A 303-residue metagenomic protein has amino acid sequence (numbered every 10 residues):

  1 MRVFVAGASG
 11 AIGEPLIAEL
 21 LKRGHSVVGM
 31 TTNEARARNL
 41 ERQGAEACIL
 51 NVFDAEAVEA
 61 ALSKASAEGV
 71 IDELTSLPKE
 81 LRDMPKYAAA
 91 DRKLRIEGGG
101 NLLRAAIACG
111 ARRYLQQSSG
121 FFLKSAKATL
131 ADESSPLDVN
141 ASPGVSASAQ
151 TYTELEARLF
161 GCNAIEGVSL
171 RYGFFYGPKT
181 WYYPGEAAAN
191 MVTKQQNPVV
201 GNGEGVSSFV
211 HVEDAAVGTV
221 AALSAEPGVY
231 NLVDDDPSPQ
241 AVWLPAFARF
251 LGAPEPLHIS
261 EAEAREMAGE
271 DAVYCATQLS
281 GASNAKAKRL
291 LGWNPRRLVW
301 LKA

Functional and structural regions predicted by a protein language model:
R2, P15-A18, A216-A272: Mid/C-terminal beta-alpha module of Rossmann-like enzyme folds, strongest in SDR-family dehydrogenases/epimerases
V3-H25: N-terminal Rossmann NAD(P)H-binding glycine-rich loop of SDR-like oxidoreductase domains
T32-E97, N101: NAD(P)H-binding glycine-rich loop region in Rossmannoid oxidoreductase-like domains and their noncatalytic homologs
L50, P254, D271-A303: C-terminal amphipathic/interface module of NAD(P)-dependent oxidoreductases and related NAD-binding regulators
K79, D83-V145: Conserved Rossmann-fold NAD(P)-dependent oxidoreductase catalytic core, especially the SDR/UDP-sugar
S118-S119, E154-P178: Conserved beta-loop-beta element that borders a ligand/cofactor-binding pocket
P143-S148, G173-W181, N202-V210: Glycine-rich "substrate-gating" loop/helix at the edge of Rossmann-like oxidoreductase active sites
A188-P198, N202-S238: Alpha-helical substrate-binding/gating segment
